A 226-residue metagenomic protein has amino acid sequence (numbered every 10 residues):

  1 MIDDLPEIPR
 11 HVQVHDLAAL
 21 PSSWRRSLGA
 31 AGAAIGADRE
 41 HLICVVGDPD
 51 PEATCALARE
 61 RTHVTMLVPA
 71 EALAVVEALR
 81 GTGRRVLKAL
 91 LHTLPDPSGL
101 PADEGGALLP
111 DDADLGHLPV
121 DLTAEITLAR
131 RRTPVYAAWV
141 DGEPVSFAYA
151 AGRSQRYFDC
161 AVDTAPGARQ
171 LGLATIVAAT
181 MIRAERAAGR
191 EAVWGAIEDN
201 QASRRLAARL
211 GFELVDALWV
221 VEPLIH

Functional and structural regions predicted by a protein language model:
M1-L87, D112-D121, T127-L128: N-terminal charged segments
P51-A56, C160, Q170-R186, R204-R209: Conserved acetyl-CoA-binding loop-helix of GNAT-fold acetyltransferases
R61-A70, R156, E185-I197: Conserved GNAT acetyl-CoA-binding A-motif
L73-T82, T175, E198-D216, L224: Conserved active-site alpha-helix within GNAT-family acetyltransferase domains
G81-A113: Conserved N-terminal entry element of GNAT/NAT acetyltransferase domains
R84-P95, E213-H226: Conserved catalytic-core motifs of GNAT/GCN5-like acyltransferases
T127-P166: A conserved beta-strand-loop-helix scaffold within acyl/acetyltransferase catalytic domains
